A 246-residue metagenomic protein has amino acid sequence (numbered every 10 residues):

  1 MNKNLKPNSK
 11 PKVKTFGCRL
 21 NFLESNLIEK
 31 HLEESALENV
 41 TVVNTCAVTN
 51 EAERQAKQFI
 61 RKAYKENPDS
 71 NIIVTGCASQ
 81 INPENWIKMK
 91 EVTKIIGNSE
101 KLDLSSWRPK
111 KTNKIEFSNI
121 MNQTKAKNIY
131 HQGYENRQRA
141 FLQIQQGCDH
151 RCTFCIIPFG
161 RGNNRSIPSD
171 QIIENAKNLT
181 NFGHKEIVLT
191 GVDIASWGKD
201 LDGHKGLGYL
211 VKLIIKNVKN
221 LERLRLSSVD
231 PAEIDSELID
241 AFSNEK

Functional and structural regions predicted by a protein language model:
M1-W197, K212, E237: Proteins enriched for Cys/Gly/acidic motifs involved in redox and nucleic-acid/cofactor modification
E51, Q55, K199-K246: Conserved AdoMet/S-adenosylmethionine-binding subsite of the radical SAM
